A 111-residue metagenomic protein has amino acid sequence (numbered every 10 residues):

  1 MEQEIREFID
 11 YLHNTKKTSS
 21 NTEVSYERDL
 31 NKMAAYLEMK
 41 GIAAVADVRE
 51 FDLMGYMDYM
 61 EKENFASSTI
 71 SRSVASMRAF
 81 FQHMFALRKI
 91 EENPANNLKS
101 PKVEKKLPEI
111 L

Functional and structural regions predicted by a protein language model:
I5-N21, E27-L107: N-terminal core-binding DNA-recognition domain of tyrosine recombinases/integrases
